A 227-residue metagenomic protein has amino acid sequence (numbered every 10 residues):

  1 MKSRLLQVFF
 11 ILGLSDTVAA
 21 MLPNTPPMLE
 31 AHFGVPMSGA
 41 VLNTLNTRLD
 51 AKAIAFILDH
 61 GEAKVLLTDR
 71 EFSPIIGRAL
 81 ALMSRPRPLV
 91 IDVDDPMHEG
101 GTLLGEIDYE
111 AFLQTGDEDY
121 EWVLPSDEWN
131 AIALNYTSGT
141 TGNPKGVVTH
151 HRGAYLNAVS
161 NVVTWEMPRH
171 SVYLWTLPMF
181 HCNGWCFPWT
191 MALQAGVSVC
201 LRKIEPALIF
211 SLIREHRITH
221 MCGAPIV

Functional and structural regions predicted by a protein language model:
M1-L5, Q114-D119, A133, V147-R169 (+1 more regions): Conserved structural elements of the adenylate-forming
R4-T17: Phosphate-binding glycine-rich loop
Q7-F10, M37-Q114: Structural core segment of the AMP-binding/adenylate-forming
D16, I91-D92, G105-E106, Q114-Y136 (+2 more regions): Conserved pre-ATP/AMP-binding loop-to-beta segment of ANL
D16-T17, P23-N43, T47-A51, D59-V65 (+4 more regions): A short helix-loop-beta submotif of the ANL/AMP-binding
V18, V35, L66, A131 (+5 more regions): Conserved S/T- and glycine-rich ATP-binding loop of Class I adenylate-forming
P23, T68-R78, L177, I204-P206 (+1 more regions): Adenylate-forming
Y155-V172, F180-H220, I226: Conserved AMP-binding/adenylation subdomain of ANL enzymes
